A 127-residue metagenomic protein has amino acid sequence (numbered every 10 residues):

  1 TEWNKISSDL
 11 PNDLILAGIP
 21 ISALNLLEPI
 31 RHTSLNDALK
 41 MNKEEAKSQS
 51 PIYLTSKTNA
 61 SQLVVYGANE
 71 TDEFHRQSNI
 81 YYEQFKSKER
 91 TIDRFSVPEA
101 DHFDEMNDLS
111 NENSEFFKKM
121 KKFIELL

Functional and structural regions predicted by a protein language model:
T1-D37, A46-K47: Primarily recognizes the serine-hydrolase "nucleophile elbow" in alpha/beta-hydrolase and SGNH/GDSL folds
D9, Y53-L54, K86: A general structural signal for stabilizing positions within well-ordered secondary structure
L14-A17, A60-S61, R90: Loop/turn elements at helix/coil->beta-strand transitions in domains of secreted/extracellular proteins
L35-A38, N111-N113: Short, hinge-like loop/turn segments at secondary-structure boundaries
A38-T55, A60: Active-site nucleophile elbow and catalytic-triad environment of alpha/beta-hydrolase enzymes
T58, V64-G67: Short beta-strand/loop motif that positions the catalytic acidic residue of the alpha/beta-hydrolase fold
V65, H75, N79-Y82, K86-L127: C-terminal catalytic histidine-bearing segment of alpha/beta-hydrolase fold enzymes
N69-E73: Acidic catalytic loop of the alpha/beta-hydrolase fold
